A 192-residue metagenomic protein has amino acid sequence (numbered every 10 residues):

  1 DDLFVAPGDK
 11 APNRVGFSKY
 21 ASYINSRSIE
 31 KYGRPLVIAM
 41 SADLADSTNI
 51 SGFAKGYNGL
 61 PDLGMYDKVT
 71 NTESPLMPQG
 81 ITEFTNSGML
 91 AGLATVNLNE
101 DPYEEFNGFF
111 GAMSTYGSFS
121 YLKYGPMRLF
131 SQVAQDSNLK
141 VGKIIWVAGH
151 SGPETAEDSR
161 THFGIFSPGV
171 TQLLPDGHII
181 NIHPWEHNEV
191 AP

Functional and structural regions predicted by a protein language model:
D1-P192: Thiamine diphosphate
